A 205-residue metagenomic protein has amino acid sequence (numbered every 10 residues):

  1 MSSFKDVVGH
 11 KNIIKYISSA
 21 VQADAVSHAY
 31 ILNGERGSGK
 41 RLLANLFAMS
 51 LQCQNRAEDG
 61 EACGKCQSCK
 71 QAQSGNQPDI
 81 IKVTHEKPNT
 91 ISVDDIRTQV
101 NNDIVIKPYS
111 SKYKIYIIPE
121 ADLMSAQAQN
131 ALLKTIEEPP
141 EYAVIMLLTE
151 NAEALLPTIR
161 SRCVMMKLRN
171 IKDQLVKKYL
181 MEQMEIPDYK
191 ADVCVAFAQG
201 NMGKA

Functional and structural regions predicted by a protein language model:
M1-Q127: Clamp-loader machinery-focused feature within the broader ASCE/P-loop NTPase space
M1-S50, Q71, E141-Y142, N151-A205: Charged, glycine-rich active-site and insertion segments that engage polyanionic ligands
E120-A121, L147-A152: A short beta-strand-to-loop transition that corresponds to the Sensor-1 phosphate-sensing loop of AAA+ P-loop ATPases
N130-L147: Conserved catalytic/switch belt of AAA+ P-loop NTPases
